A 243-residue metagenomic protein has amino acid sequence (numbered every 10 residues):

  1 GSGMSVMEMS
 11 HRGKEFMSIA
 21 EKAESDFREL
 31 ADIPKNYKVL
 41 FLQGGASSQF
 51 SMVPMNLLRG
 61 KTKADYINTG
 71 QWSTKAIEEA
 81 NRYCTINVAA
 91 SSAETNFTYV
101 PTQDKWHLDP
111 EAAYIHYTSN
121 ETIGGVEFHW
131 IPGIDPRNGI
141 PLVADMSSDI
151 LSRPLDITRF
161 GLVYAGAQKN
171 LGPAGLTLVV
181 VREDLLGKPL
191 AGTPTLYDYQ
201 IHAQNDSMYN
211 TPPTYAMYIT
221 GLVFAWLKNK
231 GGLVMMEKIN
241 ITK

Functional and structural regions predicted by a protein language model:
S2-Q49, N56, Q71, E79: Conserved N-terminal alpha-helix of the aminotransferase class I/II PLP-enzyme fold
L42-Q43, I67, A89-A90, H116-S119 (+3 more regions): Short beta-strand segments
S47-I115: PLP-dependent aminotransferase-like
A80, S91-I150: Active-site phosphate-binding strand-loop segment of PLP-dependent enzymes
T98-P101, G125-I131, S152-T158, A174-T177 (+2 more regions): A short secondary-structure junction signal
V143, I157-Q168: Conserved active-site segment immediately N-terminal to the catalytic lysine that forms the internal aldimine
A167-I241: Active-site C-terminal subdomain of aminotransferase-like
